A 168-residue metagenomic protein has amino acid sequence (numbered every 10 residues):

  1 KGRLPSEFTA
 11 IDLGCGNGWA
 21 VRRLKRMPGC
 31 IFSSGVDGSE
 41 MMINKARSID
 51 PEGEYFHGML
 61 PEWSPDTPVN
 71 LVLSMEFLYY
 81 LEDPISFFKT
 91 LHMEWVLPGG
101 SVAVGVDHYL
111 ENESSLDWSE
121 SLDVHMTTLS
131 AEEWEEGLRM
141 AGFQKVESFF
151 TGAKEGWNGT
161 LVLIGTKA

Functional and structural regions predicted by a protein language model:
K1-S6: Conserved alpha-helix/loop element of class I SAM-dependent methyltransferases that forms part of the SAM/SAH-binding
I11-E62: Class I SAM-dependent methyltransferase SAM/SAH-binding core
L73: A conserved beta-strand element that flanks and buttresses the S-adenosyl-L-methionine
I85-P98: A short glycine-rich, Lys/Arg-flanked "PGG" loop and its adjoining helix->strand segment in the class I
G99-V106: Conserved beta-strand signature within the Rossmann-like core of class I S-adenosyl-L-methionine
D107-H125: Short, glycine-/aromatic-enriched active-site segment of Class I SAM-dependent methyltransferases
M126-A141: Short alpha-helix
F150-A168: Core SAM-dependent methyltransferase catalytic element
